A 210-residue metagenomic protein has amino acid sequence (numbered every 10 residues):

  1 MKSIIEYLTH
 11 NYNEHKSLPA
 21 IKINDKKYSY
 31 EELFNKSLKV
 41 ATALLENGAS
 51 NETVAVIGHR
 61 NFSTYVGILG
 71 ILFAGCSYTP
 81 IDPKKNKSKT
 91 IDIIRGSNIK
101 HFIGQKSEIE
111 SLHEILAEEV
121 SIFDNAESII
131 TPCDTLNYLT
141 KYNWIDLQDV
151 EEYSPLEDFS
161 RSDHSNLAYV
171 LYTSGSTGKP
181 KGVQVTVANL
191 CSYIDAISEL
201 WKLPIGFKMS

Functional and structural regions predicted by a protein language model:
M1-C191, W201-K202: Carrier-protein-dependent adenylate-forming modules in NRPS/ANL systems
I194: Conserved alpha-helix/loop element of class I SAM-dependent methyltransferases that forms part of the SAM/SAH-binding
G206-S210: Gly/Ser/Thr-rich phosphate-binding loops and adjoining beta-strand/alpha-helix segments that form adenosine-phosphate
